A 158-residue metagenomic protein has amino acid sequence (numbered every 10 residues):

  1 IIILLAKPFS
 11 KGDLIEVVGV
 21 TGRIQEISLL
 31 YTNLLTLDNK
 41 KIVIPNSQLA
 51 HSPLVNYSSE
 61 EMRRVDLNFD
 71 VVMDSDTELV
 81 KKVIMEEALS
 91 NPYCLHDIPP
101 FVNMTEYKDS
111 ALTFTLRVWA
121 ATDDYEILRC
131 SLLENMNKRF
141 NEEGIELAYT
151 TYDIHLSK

Functional and structural regions predicted by a protein language model:
I2-D97: Soluble accessory domains appended to multi-pass membrane transport proteins
N56-Y57, V71, S75, M85 (+1 more regions): Solvent-exposed, non-transmembrane regulatory segments of membrane-associated proteins
